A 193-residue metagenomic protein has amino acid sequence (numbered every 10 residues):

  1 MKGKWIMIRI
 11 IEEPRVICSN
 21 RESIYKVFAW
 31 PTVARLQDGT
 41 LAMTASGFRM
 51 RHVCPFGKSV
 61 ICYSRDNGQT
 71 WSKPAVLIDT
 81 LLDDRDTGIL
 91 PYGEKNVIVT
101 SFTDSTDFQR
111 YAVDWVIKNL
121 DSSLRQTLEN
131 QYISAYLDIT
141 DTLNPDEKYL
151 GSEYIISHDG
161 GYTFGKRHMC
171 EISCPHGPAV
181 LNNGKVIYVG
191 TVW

Functional and structural regions predicted by a protein language model:
K2-W193: Asp-box/BNR beta-propeller blade signature and adjacent active/binding-site loops in extracellular glycan-interacting
